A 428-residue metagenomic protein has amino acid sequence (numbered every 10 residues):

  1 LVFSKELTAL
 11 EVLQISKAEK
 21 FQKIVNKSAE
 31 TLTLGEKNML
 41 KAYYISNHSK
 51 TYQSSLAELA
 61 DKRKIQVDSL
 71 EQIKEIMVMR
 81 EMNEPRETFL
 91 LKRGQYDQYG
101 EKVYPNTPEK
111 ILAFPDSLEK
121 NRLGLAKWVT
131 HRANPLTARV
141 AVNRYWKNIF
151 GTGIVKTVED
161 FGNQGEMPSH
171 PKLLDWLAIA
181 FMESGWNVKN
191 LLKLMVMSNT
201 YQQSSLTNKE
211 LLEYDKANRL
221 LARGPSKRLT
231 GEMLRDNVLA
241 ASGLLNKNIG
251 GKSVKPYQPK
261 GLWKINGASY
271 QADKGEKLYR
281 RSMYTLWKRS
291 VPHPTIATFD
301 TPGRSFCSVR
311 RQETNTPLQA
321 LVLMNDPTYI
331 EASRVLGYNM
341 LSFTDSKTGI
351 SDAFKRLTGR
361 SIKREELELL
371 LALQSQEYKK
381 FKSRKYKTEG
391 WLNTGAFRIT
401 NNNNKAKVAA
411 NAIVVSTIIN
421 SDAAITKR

Functional and structural regions predicted by a protein language model:
L1-S16: Extracellular, beta-strand-rich glycan-interacting domains
V2-E6, P225, R428: Short beta-strand-to-coil "C-cap" segments at the C-terminal boundary of structured domains/repeats, marking
F3-S4, L323-N325: Solvent-exposed residues in well-ordered beta-strands and their adjoining turns, especially edge/terminal strands
K17-T33, K37: Charged, amphipathic alpha-helical linkers/stalks
T31-Y279, I296, P302-Q312, P317 (+2 more regions): Primarily short, surface-exposed interaction patches in extracytoplasmic proteins
R281, K288-F299: Active-site Gly/Thr loop motif
V414: Short, surface-exposed polybasic-aromatic patches that bind anionic ligands, especially phosphate groups
D422: Acidic/His-rich structured neighborhood in mature extracellular/periplasmic domains
